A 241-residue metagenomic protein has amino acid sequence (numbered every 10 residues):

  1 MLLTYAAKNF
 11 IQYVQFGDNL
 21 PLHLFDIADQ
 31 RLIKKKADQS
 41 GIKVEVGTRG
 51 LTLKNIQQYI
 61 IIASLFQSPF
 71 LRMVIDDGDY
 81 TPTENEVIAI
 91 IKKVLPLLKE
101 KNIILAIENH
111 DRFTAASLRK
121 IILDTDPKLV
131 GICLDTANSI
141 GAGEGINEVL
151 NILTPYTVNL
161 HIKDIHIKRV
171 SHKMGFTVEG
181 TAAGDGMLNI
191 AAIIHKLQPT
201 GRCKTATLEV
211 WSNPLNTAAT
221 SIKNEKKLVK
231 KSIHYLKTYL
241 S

Functional and structural regions predicted by a protein language model:
M1-A7, A115-L134, I140-S241: Histidine-acidic metal/acid-base catalytic patches
M1-S64, P69, K226, K230-S241: N-terminal pre-domain/capping segments
L3, K36-G131: Active-site acidic/histidine proton-transfer and metal-coordination neighborhood in alpha/beta enzyme cores
Q15, E45, R72, A106 (+2 more regions): Conserved beta-strand positions in the central sheet of alpha/beta enzyme cores
L20, G47-G50, D77-G78, G180-D185: The substrate-binding groove and active-site-proximal loops of carbohydrate-active enzymes, especially glycoside
P21-F25, G50-L53, G78-P82, D111-F113 (+3 more regions): Short, small-residue-enriched loops and turns at beta-alpha junctions that line or gate enzyme active sites
L24-D29, K54-I62, F66-Q67, T81-P82 (+2 more regions): Surface-exposed, active-site-proximal loop segments in enzymatic domains
I27-I33, Q57, I61, E84-K92 (+3 more regions): Charged helix-capping and loop-helix junction motifs
